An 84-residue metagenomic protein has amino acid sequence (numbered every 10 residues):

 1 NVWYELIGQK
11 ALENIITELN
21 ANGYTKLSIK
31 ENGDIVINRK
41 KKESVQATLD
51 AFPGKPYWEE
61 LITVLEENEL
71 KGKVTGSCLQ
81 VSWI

Functional and structural regions predicted by a protein language model:
N1-A47: An N-terminal amphipathic alpha-helical segment
V45-Y57: Short, basic/low-complexity N-terminal boundary segments at the transition from targeting/disordered tails
G54-I84: Short, compact, well-ordered microdomains
